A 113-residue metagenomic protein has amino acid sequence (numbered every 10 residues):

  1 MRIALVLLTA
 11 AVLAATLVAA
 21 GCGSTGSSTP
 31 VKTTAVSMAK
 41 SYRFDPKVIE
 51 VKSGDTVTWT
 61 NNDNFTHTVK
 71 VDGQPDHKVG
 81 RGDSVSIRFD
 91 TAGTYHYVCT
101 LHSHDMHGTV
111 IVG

Functional and structural regions predicted by a protein language model:
R2-G113: Extracytoplasmic copper-binding redox domains, predominantly the cupredoxin/blue-copper superfamily
